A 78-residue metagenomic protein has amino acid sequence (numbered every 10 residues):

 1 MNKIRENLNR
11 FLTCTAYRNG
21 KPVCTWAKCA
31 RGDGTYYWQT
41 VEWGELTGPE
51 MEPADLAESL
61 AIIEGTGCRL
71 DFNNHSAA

Functional and structural regions predicted by a protein language model:
M1-A16: Negatively charged, low-complexity tracts enriched in Asp/Glu with abundant Ser/Thr
M1-R5, T66, D71-A78: Short intrinsically disordered terminal tails
Y17-G65, R69-D71: Acidic, low-complexity, intrinsically disordered interaction modules
